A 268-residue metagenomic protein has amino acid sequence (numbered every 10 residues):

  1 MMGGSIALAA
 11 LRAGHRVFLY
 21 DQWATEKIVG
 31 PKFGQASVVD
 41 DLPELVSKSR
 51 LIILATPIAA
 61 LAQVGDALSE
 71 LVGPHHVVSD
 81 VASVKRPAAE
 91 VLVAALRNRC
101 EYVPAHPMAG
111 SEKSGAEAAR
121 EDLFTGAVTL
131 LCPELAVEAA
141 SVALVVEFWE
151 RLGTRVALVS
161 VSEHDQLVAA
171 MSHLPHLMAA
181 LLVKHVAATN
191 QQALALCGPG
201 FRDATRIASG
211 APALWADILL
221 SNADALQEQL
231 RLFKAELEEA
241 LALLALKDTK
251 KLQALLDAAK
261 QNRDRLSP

Functional and structural regions predicted by a protein language model:
M1-V46, L51: NAD(P)+-binding Rossmann beta1-loop-alpha1 motif at the extreme N-terminus of oxidoreductases
G14, A36, S49, H75 (+2 more regions): Short, well-ordered alpha-helix to beta-strand connector turns
L42-S79: Rossmann-like NAD(P)-binding element
T56-I58, A82-S83, P107, L135 (+1 more regions): Short glycine-/small-residue-rich Rossmann-like dinucleotide-binding loops
V64-E117: Rossmann-like NAD(P)(H) cofactor-binding subdomain of soluble oxidoreductases
E121-R206: Internal alpha-helical scaffold of NAD(P)-dependent oxidoreductase catalytic cores
N190-A259: Interdomain hinge/lid region at the active-site interface of Rossmann-like NAD(P)-dependent oxidoreductases
